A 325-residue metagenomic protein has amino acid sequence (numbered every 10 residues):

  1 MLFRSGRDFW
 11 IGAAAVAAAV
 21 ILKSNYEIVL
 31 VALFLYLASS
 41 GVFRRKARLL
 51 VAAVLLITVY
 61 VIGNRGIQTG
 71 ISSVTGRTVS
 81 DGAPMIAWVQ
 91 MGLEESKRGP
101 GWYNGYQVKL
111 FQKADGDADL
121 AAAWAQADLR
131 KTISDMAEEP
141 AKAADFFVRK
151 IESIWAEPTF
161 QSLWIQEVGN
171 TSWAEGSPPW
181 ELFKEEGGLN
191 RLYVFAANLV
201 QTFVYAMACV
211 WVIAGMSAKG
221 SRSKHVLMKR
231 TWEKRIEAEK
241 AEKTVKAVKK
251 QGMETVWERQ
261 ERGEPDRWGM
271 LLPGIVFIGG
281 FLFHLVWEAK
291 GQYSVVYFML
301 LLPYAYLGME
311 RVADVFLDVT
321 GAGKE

Functional and structural regions predicted by a protein language model:
M1-F9, V312: Membrane-interface transmembrane helices that cradle and orient dolichyl/undecaprenyl
F9-K23, L33-F34, L55-Y60: Membrane-interface alpha helices of multi-pass inner-membrane proteins
I11, S24-S40, M299, A305 (+1 more regions): Transmembrane-embedded, aromatic-rich helix segments that form part of the hydrophobic channel/pocket engaging
I11-V16, R222, L227-T231, I236 (+1 more regions): Transmembrane alpha-helix segments characteristic of polytopic inner-membrane glycan-assembly/cell-envelope
L22-S24, V29, H284-F298: Membrane-interface catalytic loops of GT-C/OST-like multi-pass glycosylation enzymes that act
V29-V61: Perimembrane helix-loop-helix junctions
S72-G176: Membrane-proximal stem/loop segments at transmembrane-domain junctions that anchor or position
R149-K224, E258-P273: Membrane-interface anchor segments at the N-terminal boundary of transmembrane helices in multi-pass membrane enzymes
